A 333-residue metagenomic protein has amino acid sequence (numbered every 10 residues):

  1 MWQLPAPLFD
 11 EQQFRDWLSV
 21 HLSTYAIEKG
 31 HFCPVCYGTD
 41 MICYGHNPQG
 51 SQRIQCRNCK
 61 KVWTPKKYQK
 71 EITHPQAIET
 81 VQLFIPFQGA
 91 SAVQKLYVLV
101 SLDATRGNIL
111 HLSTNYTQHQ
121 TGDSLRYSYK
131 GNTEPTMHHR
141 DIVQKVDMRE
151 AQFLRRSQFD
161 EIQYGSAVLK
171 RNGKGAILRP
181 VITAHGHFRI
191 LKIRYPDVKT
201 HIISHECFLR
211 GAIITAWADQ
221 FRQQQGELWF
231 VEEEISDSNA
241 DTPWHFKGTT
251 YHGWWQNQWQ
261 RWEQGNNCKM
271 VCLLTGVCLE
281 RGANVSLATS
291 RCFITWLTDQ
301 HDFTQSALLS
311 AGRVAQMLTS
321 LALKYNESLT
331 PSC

Functional and structural regions predicted by a protein language model:
M1-C333: Residue-level recognition of single "structural anchor" positions that define or cap local secondary structure
